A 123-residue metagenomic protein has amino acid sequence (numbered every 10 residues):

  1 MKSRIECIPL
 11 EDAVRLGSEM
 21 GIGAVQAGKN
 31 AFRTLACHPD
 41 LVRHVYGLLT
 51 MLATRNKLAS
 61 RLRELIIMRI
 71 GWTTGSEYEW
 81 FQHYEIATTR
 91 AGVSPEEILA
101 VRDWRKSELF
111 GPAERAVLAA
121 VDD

Functional and structural regions predicted by a protein language model:
M1-S60, T89, P112, A116: Mobile cap/lid helix-loop segments that border enzyme active or cofactor-binding sites and regulate substrate access
P9-L10, I67, I86-A87, A120-D123: Short, intrinsically disordered/low-complexity patches at protein termini and at juxtamembrane boundaries
L35, V45, L49-L52, L65-G71 (+2 more regions): Short alpha-helical scaffolding segments that buttress acidic/His motifs in well-ordered protein cores
L52-N56, T73-T74, S107-E108: Short helix-to-loop capping/linker segments positioned immediately adjacent to catalytic or ligand/cofactor-binding
L58, L62-L65, I70-I98: Conserved alpha-helical segments that form or flank metal/cofactor-binding pockets of metalloenzymes
Q82, E96, P112, A116-A119: Residues forming well-ordered secondary-structure scaffolds
V101-P112: Acidic/His metal-coordination segments adjacent to aromatic residues that form catalytic metal sites in metalloenzymes
